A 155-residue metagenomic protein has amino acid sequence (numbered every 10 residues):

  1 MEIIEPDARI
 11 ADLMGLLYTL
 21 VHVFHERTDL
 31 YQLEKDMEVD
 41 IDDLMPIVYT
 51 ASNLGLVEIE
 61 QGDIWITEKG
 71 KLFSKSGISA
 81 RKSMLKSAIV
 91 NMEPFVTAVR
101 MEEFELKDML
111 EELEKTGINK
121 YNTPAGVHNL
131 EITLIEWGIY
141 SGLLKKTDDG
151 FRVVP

Functional and structural regions predicted by a protein language model:
M1-P155: Donor-sugar nucleotide-binding helix/loop cap in glycosyltransferases
